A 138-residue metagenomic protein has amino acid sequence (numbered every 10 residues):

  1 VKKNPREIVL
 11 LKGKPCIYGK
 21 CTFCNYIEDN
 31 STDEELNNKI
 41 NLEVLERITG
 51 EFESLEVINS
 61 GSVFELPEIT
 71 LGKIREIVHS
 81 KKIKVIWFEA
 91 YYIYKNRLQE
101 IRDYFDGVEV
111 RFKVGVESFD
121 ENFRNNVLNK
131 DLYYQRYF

Functional and structural regions predicted by a protein language model:
V1-L11, I74-V85: N-terminal/domain-start segments enriched in small and hydrophobic, helix-friendly residues, covering either
K2-K39: Canonical Radical SAM [4Fe-4S] cluster-binding loop centered on the CxxxCxxC motif and its immediate flanking residues
E7, K12-G13, I17, K73 (+3 more regions): Functionally constrained cores in energy, signaling, and assembly domains
Y26-I40, I48-P67, K81-N96, E109-Y137: Core AdoMet radical
I40-L45, K73-I74: Generic hydrophobic alpha-helical segments
E46-T49, V78-H79, R102-F105: N-terminal cationic-hydrophobic initiation segments that often serve targeting/anchoring roles
L66-R75, K95-F105: Distinct, well-ordered alpha-helical segments
I101, Y137-F138: Generic structural signal for hydrophobic
